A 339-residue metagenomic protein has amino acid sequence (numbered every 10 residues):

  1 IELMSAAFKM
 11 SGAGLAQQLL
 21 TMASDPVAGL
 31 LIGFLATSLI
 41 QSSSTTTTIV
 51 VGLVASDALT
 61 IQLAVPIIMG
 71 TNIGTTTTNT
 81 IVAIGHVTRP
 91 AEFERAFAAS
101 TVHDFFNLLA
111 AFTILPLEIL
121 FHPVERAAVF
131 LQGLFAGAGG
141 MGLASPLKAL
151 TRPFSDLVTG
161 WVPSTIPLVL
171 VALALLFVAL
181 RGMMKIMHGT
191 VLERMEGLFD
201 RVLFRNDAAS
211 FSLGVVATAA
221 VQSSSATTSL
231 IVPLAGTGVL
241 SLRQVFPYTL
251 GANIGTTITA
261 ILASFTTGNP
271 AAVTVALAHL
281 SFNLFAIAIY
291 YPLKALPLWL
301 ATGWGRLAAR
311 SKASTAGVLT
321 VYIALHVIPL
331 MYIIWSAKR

Functional and structural regions predicted by a protein language model:
I1, D25, G29, G33 (+25 more regions): Alpha-helical transmembrane segments in multi-pass membrane proteins
I1-L30, F154-F211: Helix-loop-helix hairpins and the membrane-proximal interhelical loops of multi-pass alpha-helical transport proteins
E2-K9, T48, N79, E125 (+5 more regions): Short helix-terminus and kink motifs of transmembrane alpha helices, predominantly at the cytoplasmic interface
L19-S24, F93-F105, E196-S212, G238-V239 (+2 more regions): Membrane-interface segments at loop-to-transmembrane junctions
T37-T71, G85-V87, Q132-F135, A217-L284: Membrane-interfacial helix-loop connectors
I40, T48, M141-V162, A252-N253 (+1 more regions): Long, highly hydrophobic alpha-helical transmembrane signal-anchor segments
N79-A91, I186-T190, V232-G238: C-terminal ends of transmembrane helices
I81-E94, A98-A144, I166, V171-R181 (+1 more regions): Juxtamembrane and boundary regions of transmembrane helices in multi-pass small-molecule transporters and channels
